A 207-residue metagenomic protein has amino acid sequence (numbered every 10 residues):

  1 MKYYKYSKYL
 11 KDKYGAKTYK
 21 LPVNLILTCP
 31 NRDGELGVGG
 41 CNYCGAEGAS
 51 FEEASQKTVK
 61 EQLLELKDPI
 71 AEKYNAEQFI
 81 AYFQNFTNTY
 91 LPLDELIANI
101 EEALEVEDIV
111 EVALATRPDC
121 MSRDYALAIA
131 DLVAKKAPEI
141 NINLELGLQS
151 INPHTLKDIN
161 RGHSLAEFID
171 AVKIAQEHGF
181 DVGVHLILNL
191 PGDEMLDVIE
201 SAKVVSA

Functional and structural regions predicted by a protein language model:
M1-N42, A46-E61, E65-I80: N-terminal [4Fe-4S]-dependent radical SAM core
C41, E102-I109, E200-A207: Structural recognition of alpha->loop->beta junctions
E47-Q62, Y74-L93, D108-M121, I140-F168: Core AdoMet radical
L93-E101, S122-V133, L196: Distinct, well-ordered alpha-helical segments
I97-A98, S164-A166, D197-K203: Charged helix-capping and loop-helix junction motifs
A103-E107, I129-V133, L165-V184: Alpha-helix-loop-beta-strand connector modules within alpha/beta enzyme cores
I129, P191-S206: Catalytic cores of alpha/beta
G147, P153, H178-L196: Conserved strand-turn element in the central/C-terminal portion of the radical SAM core barrel that lines
